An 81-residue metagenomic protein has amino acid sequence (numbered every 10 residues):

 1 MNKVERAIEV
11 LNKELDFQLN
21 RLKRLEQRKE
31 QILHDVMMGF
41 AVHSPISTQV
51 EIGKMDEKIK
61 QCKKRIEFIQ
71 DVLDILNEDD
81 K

Functional and structural regions predicted by a protein language model:
M1-R24, G53, E57: Short, charge/polar-rich alpha-helical segments
I8, N12, Q31, I52 (+1 more regions): Short linear motifs centered on Gly/Pro in flexible linkers and helix caps
F17, D35, G39, I75-D79: Surface-exposed polar/charged interaction patches
N20-L22, E26, V50-D80: Amphipathic alpha-helical coiled-coil segments
R21-G53: Short E/K-rich amphipathic alpha-helical oligomerization segments
